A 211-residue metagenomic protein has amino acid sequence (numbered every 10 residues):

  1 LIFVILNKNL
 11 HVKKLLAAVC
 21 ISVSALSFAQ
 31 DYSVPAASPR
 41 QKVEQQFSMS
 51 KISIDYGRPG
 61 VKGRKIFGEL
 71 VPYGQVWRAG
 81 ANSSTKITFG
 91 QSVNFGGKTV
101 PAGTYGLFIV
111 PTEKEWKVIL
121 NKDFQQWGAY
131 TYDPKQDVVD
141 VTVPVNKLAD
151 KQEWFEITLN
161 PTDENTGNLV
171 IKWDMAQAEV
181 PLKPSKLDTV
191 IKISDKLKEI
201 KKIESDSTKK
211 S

Functional and structural regions predicted by a protein language model:
L1-Y32, S207: Bacterial Sec-dependent N-terminal signal peptides
Q30-P101, G106-S211: Targeting-peptide/extracellular-domain and disordered-appendage signature
